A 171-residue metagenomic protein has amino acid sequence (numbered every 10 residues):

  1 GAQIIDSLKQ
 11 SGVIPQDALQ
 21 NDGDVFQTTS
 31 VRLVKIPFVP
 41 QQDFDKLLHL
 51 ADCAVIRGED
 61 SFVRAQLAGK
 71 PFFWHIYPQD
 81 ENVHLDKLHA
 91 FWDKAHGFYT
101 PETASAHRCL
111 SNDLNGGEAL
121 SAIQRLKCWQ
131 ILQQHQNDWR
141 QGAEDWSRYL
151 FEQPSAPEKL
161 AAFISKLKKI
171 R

Functional and structural regions predicted by a protein language model:
G1-P37: Catalytic donor nucleotide-activated moiety binding site of glycosyltransferases and closely related
G1-S11, L67, F163-R171: Well-ordered, non-transmembrane segments within structured domains
I4-S11, F44, G117-R125: Short, solvent-exposed polar/charged micro-motifs at secondary-structure junctions
P40-K87: A donor-sugar binding/catalytic signature common to diverse glycosyltransferases and related nucleotide-sugar
A51, W92-A95, I164-L167: Generic structural signal for hydrophobic core residues of well-folded globular domains
D86-Y99: Post-HExxH zinc-binding segment in Zn-dependent metallohydrolases
F98-R171: C-terminal amphipathic helix plus adjacent low-complexity, charged tail appended to glycosyltransferase catalytic
